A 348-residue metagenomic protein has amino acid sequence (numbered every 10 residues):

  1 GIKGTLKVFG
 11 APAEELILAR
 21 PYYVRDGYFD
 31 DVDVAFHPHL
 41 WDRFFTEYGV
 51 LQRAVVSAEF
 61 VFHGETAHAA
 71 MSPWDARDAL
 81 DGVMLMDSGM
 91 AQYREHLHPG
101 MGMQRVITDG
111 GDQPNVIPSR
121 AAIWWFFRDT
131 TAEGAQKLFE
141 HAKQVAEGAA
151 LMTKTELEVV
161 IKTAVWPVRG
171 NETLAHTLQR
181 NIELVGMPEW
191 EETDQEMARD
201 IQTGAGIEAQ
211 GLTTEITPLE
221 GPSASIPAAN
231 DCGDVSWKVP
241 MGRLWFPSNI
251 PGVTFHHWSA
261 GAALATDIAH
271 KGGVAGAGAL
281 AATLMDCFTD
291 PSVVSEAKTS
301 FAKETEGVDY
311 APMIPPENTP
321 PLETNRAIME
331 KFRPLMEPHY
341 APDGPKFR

Functional and structural regions predicted by a protein language model:
I2-P118, R128, K331-F347: Histidine/acidic-residue-rich, glycine-tolerant segments that coordinate divalent metal ions
L80-R348: Metal-dependent amide/peptide-bond hydrolase catalytic core, centered on the "pita-bread" metallohydrolase fold
